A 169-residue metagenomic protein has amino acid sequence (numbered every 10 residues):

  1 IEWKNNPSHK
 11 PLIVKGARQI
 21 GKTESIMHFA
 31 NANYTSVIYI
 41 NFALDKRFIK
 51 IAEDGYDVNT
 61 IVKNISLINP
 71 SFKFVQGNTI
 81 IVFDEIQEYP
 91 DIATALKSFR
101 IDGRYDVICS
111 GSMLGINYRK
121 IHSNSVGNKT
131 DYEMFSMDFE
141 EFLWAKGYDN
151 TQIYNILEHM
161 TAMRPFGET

Functional and structural regions predicted by a protein language model:
I1-P7: Pre-Walker A adenine-sensing motif
K22: Conserved lysine of the Walker
S25, F29: Hydrophobic positions on the alpha1 helix immediately C-terminal to the Walker A/P-loop
N31-F48: Conserved catalytic segments around the Walker B and adjacent sensor/switch elements of P-loop NTPase domains
L44-T79: Short glycine-rich substrate-engagement loop in P-loop NTPases that contacts/grips substrate
V82, D106-S112, E133, F142: Structural recognition of the conserved hydrophobic beta-strand(s) that form the central parallel beta-sheet of P-loop
I101-H122: Sensor-1/coupling segment of RecA-like P-loop NTPase cores
R119-T169: Interdomain motor-coupling "hinge/lid" segment immediately C-terminal to the ATP-binding subdomain of NTP-driven enzymes
